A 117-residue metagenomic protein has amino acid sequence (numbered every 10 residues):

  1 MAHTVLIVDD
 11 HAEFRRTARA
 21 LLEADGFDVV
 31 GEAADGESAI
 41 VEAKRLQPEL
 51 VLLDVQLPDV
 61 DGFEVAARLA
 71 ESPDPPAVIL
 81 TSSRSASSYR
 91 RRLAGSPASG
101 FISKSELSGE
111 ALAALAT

Functional and structural regions predicted by a protein language model:
V8-D9, A33, V51: Conserved sequence signature across two-component system core domains
A12-G31: Two-component/phosphorelay signaling modules centered on CheY-like receiver
D35-S38, D61-E64: Acidic catalytic/metal-coordinating carboxylates
L46-L52, L57: Active-site beta3 strand of CheY-like receiver
P58, A86: The feature encodes the CheY-like receiver
G62, L93-G100: As written
F63-D74: Short amphipathic alpha-helix used as the core "switch/output" element in two-component signaling
L80-S82: Hydrophobic/aromatic residues positioned on beta-strands within the core alpha/beta folds
